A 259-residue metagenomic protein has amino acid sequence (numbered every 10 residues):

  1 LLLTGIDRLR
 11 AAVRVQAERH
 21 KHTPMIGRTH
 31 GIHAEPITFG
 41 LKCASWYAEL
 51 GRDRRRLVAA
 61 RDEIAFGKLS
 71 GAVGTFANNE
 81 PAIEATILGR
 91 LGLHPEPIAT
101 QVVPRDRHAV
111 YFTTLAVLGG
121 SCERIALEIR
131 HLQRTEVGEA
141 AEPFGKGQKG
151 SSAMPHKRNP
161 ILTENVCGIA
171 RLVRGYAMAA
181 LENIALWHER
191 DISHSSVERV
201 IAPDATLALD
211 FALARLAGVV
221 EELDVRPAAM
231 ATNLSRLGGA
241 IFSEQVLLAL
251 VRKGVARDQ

Functional and structural regions predicted by a protein language model:
L1-A34, H94-R107, H188-S193: Long, non-coiled-coil amphipathic alpha-helical linker/lever segments that couple catalytic cores to other domains
L2, I6-L9, V13, H20 (+6 more regions): Hydrophobic alpha-helical packing residues
D7, E35-L186: Internal glycine-rich alpha/beta core junctions
Q16-L41, K68-E84, E139-M154, I192-E198 (+1 more regions): Charge-rich, acidic-biased intrinsically disordered regions
E18, G89, V251: Short polybasic/polar patches that bind polyanions
M154-Q259: Glycine-rich cofactor/substrate-binding loops
